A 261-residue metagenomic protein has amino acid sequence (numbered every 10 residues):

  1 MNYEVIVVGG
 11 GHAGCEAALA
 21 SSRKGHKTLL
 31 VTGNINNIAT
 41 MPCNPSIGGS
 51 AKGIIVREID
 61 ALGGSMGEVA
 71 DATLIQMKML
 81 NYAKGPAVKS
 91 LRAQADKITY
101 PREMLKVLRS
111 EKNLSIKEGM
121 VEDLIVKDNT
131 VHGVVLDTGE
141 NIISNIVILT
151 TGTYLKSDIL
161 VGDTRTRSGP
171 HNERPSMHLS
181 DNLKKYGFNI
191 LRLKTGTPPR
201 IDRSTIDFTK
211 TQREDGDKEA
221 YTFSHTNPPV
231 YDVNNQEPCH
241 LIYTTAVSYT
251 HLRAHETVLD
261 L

Functional and structural regions predicted by a protein language model:
N2-G11: Beta1/beta-strand and adjacent pyrophosphate-binding region of the FAD-binding site in flavoprotein oxidoreductases
V8, L149-T150: Redox-cofactor binding/interface segments in oxidoreductases and associated redox assembly factors
G14: N-terminal Rossmann-fold NAD(P) dinucleotide-binding loop
L19-D123, T150-R167, R174-L179, K184-Y243: Conserved N-terminal/central alpha/beta ligand/cofactor-binding core
I125-E140: Conserved beta-strand-loop-beta-strand element in the redox core of flavoprotein oxidoreductases
A246-S248: Acidic, proline/serine/threonine- and glycine-rich low-complexity intrinsically disordered segments
H251-A254, V258-L261: Single conserved hydrophobic/aromatic residue that forms the stacking wall/gate of nucleotide- or nucleobase-binding
